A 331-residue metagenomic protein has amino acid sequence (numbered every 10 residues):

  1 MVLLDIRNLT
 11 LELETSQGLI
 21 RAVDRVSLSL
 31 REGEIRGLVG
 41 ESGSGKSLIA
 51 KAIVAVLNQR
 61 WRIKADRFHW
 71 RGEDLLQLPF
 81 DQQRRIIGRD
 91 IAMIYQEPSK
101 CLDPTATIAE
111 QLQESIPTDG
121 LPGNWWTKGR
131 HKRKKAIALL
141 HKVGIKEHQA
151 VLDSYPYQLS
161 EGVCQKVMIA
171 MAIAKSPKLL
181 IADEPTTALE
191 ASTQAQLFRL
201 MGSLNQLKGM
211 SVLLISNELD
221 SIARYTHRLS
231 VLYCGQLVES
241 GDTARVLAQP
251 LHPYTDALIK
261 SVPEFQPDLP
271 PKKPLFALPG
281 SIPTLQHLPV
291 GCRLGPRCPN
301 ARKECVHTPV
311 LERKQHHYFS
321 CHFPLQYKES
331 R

Functional and structural regions predicted by a protein language model:
E41, P185, L189-P270: P-loop NTP-binding/switch modules centered on Walker-like glycine-rich loops
R62-D74: Conserved ABC transporter NBD signature motif
D74, R130-A150, I259: Conserved ABC ATPase "signature" region
I169, L180, T193, L197: Hydrophobic anchor residue at the start of the ABC signature
A174-K178: A short, proline-enriched helix->beta-strand linker immediately N-terminal to the Walker B motif in ABC-type P-loop
D242-R331: Charged, flexible cofactor/metal-binding loops and thiol motifs
